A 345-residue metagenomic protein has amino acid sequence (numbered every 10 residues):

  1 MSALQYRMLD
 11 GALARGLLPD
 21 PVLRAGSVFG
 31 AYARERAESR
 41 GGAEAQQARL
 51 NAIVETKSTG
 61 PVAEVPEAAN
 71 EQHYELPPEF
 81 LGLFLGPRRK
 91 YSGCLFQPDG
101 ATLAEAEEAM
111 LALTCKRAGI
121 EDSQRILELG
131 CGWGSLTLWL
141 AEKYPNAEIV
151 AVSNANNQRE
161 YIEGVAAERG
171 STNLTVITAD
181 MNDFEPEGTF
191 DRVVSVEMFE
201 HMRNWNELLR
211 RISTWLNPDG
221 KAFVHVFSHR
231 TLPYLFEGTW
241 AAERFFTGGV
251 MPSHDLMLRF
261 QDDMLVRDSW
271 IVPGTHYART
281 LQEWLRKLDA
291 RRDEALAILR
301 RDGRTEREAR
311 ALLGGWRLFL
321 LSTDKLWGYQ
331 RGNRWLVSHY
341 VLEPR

Functional and structural regions predicted by a protein language model:
R34-R117: Conserved Class I S-adenosyl-L-methionine-dependent methyltransferase catalytic core
D122-G132: Conserved class I S-adenosyl-L-methionine
W133-P145: Conserved SAM-binding loop of SAM-dependent methyltransferases across substrates and taxa, primarily the Class I
I162-E163: Conserved SAM-binding loop
R169-M181: Conserved SAM-binding strand-loop segment of SAM-dependent methyltransferases
D183-V193: A short acidic, Gly/Pro-enriched loop at the edge of an enzyme's catalytic core that lines a small-molecule cofactor
N206-K221: A short glycine-rich, Lys/Arg-flanked "PGG" loop and its adjoining helix->strand segment in the class I
S228-R230, Y234-V337, E343-R345: Substrate-binding/catalytic lobe of Class I Rossmann-like enzymes that use SAM or dcSAM, i.e., the mid-to-C-terminal
